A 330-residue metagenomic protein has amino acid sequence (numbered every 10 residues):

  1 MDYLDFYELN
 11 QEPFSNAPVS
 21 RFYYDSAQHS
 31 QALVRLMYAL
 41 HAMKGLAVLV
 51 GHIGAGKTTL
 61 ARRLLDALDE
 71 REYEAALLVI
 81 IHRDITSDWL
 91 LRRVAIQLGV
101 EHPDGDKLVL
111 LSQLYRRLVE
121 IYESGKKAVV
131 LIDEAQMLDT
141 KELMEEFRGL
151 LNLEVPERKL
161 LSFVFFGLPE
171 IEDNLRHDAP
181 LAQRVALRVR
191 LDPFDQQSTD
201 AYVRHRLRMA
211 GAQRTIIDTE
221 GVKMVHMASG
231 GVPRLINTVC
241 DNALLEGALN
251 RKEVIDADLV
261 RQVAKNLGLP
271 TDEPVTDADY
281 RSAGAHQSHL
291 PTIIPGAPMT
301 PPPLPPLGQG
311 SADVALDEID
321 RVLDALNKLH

Functional and structural regions predicted by a protein language model:
Y3-L4, N10-F14, D258-H330: Trafficking entry modules
L9-F14, E72-Y73, I85-D104: Conserved NTP-binding/hydrolysis module of P-loop NTPases
R21, A212-L290: C-terminal helical "lid" subdomain and adjoining coupling/linker elements of P-loop NTPases
A42-R63: Walker A/P-loop nucleotide-binding motif
L65-L68, P169-A186: Short regulatory helix/loop adjacent to the ATP-binding pocket of P-loop NTPases
L78-H82, L175, A186-T199: Conserved AAA+ ATPase "SRH/arginine-finger" region at the nucleotide-binding site
T86-L90, E101-I132, Q136-E145, V155-R158 (+3 more regions): Mid-core helix/loop region of P-loop NTP-binding domains shared across ATPases and GTPases
P193-D218: Conserved small helical "lid"/interfacial subdomain of P-loop NTPases
